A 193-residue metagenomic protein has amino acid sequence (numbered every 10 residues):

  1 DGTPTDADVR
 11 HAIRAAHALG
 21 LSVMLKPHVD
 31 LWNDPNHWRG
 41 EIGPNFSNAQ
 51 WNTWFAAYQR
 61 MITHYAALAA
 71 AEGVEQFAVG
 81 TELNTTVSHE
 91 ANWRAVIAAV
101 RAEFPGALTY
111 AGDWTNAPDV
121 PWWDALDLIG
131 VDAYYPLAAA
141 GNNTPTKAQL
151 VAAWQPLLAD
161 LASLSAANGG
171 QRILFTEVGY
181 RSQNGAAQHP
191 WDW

Functional and structural regions predicted by a protein language model:
D1-T86: Substrate-binding cleft and catalytic face of glycoside hydrolase catalytic domains, especially the flexible beta-alpha
T3-V9, Q59-I62, W93-A95, A148-D160: Well-ordered, non-membrane alpha-helical segments in soluble/globular domains
R10-S22, A70, W93-P105, L161-N168: Surface-exposed amphipathic alpha-helices with a cationic face
H11, K26, A107-T109, N116-D192: Glycoside hydrolase catalytic-domain groove-lining segments
S22-V29, E75-S88, V96-P118, G170-V178: Aromatic-lined carbohydrate-recognition surfaces of secreted/lumenal glycan-active proteins
P35-W54, A91-A99, N184-W193: Short, electropositive alpha-helical surface patch
I42, F55-Y58, I97, L126-D127 (+1 more regions): Short, isolated positions within intrinsically disordered regulatory regions of eukaryotic proteins
